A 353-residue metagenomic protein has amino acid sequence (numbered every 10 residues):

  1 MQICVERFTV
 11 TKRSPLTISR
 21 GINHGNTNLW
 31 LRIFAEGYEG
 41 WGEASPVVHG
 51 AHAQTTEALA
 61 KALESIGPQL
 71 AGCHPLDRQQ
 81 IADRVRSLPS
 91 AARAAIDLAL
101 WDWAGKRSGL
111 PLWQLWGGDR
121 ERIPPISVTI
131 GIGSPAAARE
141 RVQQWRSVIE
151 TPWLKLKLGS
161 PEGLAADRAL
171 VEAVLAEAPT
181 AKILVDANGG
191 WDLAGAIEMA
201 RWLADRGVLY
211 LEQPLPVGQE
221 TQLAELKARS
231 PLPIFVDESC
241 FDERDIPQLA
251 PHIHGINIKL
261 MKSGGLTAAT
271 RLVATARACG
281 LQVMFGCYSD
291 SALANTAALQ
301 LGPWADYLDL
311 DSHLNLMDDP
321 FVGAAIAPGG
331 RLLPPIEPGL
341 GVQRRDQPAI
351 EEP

Functional and structural regions predicted by a protein language model:
M1-R7, I18-H24, K106, L110-I123 (+1 more regions): N-terminal amphipathic alpha-helix/helix-capping segment at the start of soluble metabolic enzymes
M1-W41, S45-G50, D319: Structured beta-strand/loop patches that form or line metal/cofactor-binding pockets in enzymes
V5, I33-R107: Metal- or metallocofactor-binding catalytic centers and their adjacent structured scaffolds across diverse enzyme
L31, G37, I96, G109 (+8 more regions): Conserved, mostly hydrophobic/aromatic
G42, P124-I130, P152-L156, I183-A187 (+5 more regions): Hydrophobic faces of well-ordered beta-strands that scaffold small-molecule active sites in alpha/beta enzyme cores
Q114-S230: Metal-dependent enolase-superfamily TIM-barrel catalytic cores that perform enediolate-based chemistry
G218-E225, R229-P233, C240-R331: Shared catalytic-loop signature of beta/alpha-barrel
F321-P353: C-terminal extensions of enzymes
